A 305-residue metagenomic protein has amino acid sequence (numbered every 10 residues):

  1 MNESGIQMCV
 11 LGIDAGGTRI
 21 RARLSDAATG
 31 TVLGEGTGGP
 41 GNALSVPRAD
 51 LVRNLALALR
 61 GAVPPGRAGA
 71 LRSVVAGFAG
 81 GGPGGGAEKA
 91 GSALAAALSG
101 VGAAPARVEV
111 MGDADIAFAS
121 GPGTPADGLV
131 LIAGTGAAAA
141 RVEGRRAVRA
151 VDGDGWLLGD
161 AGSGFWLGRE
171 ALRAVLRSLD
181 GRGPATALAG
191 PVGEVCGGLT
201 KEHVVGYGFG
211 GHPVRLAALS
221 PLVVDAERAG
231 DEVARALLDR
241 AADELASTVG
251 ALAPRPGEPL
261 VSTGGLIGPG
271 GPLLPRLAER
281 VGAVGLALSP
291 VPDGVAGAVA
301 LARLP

Functional and structural regions predicted by a protein language model:
M1-G69, G102, S120-L129, L172-P305: ATP-binding/phosphotransfer module of carbohydrate and carboxylate kinases, centering on a glycine-rich
A58, R72, F78-P83, A93: Membrane helical hairpin/interfacial module
R67-V74, A90-A96: A short glycine/small-residue-enriched secondary-structure motif
S73-V75, E109, P259-V261: A structural signal for isolated positions on well-ordered beta-strands in alpha/beta enzyme cores
G81-A185: Phosphate-binding/catalytic loop of phosphoryl-transfer enzymes
